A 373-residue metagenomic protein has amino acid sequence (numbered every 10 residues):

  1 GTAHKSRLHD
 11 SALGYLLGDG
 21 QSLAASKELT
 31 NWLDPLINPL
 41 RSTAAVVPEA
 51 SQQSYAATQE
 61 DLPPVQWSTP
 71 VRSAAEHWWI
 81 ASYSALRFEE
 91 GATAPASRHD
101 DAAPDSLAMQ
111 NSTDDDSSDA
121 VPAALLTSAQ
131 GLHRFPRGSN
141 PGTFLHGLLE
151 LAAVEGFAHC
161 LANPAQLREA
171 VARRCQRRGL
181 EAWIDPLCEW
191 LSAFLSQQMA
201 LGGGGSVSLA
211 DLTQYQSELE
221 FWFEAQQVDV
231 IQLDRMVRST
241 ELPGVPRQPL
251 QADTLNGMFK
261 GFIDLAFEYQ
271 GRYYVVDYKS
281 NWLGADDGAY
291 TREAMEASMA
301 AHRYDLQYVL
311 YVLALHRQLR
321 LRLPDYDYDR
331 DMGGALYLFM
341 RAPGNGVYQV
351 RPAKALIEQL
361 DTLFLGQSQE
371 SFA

Functional and structural regions predicted by a protein language model:
G1-A373: Structural signature of nuclease core domains in nucleic-acid processing machines
